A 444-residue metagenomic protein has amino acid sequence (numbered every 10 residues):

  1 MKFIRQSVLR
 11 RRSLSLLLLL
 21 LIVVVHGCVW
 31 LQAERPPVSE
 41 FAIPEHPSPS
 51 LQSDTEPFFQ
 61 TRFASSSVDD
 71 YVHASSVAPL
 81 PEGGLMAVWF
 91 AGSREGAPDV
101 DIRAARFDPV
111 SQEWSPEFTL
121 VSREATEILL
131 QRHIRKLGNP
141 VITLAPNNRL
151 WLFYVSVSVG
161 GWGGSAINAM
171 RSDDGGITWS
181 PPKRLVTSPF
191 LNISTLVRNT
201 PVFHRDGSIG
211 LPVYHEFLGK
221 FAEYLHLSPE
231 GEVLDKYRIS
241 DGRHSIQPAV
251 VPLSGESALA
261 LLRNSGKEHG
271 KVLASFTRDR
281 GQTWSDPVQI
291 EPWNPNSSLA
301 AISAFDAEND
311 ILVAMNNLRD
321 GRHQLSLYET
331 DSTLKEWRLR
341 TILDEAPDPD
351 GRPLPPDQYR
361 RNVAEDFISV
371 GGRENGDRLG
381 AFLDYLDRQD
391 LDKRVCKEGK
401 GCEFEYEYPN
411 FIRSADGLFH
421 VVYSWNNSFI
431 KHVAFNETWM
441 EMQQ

Functional and structural regions predicted by a protein language model:
M1-R10: N-terminal Lys/Arg-rich, disordered targeting/topogenic segments
R11-Q444: Asp-box/BNR beta-propeller blade signature and adjacent active/binding-site loops in extracellular glycan-interacting
